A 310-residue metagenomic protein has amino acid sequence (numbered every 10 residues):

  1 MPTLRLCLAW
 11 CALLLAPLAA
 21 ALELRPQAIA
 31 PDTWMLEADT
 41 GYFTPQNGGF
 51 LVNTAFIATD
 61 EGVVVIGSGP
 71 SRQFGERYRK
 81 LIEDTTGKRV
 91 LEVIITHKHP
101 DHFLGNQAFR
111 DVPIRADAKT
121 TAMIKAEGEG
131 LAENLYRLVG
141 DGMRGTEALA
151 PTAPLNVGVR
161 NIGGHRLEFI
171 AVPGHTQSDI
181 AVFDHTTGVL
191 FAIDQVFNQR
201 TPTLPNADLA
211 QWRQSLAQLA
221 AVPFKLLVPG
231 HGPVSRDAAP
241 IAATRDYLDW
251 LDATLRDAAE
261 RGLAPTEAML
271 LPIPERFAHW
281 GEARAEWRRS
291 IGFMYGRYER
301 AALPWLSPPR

Functional and structural regions predicted by a protein language model:
M1-C11: Bacterial N-terminal signal peptides that target proteins for export
A16-L18: N-terminal signal peptide c-region/cleavage motif recognized by signal peptidases
A28-L81, A181-I193: Conserved beta-strand hairpin/beta-sheet module of binuclear metal-dependent hydrolase folds, prominently
D32, I57, G67, I82 (+9 more regions): Divalent metal-coordination and catalytic microenvironments
G41-F43, V63, P70-Q73, K98-H102 (+6 more regions): Solvent-exposed loop/turn segments at secondary-structure junctions within structured extracellular/periplasmic domains
G62-V64, P70-R72, E168-W250, T254: Metallo-beta-lactamase
G75, K80-V159: Active-site HxH/HxHxD metal-binding segment of metal-dependent hydrolases
A221-P223, S235-R310: Accessory terminal helices/loops
